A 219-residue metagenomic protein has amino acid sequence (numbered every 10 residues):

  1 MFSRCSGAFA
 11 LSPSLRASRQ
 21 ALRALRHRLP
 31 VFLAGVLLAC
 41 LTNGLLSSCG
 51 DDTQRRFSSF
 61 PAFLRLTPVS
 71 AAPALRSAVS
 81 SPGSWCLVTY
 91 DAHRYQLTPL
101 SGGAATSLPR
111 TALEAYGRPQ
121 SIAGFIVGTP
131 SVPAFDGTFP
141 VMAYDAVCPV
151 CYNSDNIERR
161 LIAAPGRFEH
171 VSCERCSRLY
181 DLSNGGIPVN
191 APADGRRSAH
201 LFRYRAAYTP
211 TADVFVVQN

Functional and structural regions predicted by a protein language model:
M1-C49: Sec-dependent bacterial lipoprotein signal peptides
S6, L41, G50, L87 (+2 more regions): Secreted/luminal cysteine- and crosslink-motif detector
V36, A134-F135, A193: A general structural-boundary detector
T42, V141, G166-E169: Residue-level signal for mature regions of secreted extracellular proteins and peptides
N43, S47-S48, S121-I122, A143 (+1 more regions): Generic hydrophobic/packing signal
D52-A163, D181-L182, F202-N219: N-terminal pre-ligand scaffold of iron-sulfur
P149-R197: Acidic, glycine-rich flexible loop segments
